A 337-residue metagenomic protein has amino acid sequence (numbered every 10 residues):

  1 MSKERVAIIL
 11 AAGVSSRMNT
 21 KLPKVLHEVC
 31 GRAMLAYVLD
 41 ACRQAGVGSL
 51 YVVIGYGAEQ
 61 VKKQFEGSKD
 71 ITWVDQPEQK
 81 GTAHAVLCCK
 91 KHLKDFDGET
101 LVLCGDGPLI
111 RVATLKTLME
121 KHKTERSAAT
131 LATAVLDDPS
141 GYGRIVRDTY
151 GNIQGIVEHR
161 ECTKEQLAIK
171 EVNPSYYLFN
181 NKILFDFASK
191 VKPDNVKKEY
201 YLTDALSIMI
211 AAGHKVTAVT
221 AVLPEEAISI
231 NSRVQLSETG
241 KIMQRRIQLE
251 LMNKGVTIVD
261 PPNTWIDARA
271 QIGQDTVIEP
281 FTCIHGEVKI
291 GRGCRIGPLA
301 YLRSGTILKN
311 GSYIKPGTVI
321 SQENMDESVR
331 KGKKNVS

Functional and structural regions predicted by a protein language model:
M1-T20: N-terminal nucleotide-binding beta1-loop-alpha1 segment
S2-V6, R32-L103, L109-A113, T117-E120 (+1 more regions): Conserved N-terminal catalytic core of the sugar/cofactor nucleotidyltransferase
R5, S49, K90, F187-A188 (+4 more regions): Catalytic cores of nucleotide-enabled group-transfer and carboxylate-activating enzymes in metabolic and assembly-line
K21-Y37: Short catalytic helix/loop segments, enriched in acidic residues and glycine and frequently bearing histidine
V25, D70-T72, N152, K215-T217 (+1 more regions): Conserved beta-strand segments of alpha/beta enzyme cores
K69, I110-V196: Conserved core of the sugar-phosphate nucleotidyltransferase
Q154-Q244, L249: Catalytic-core segments of class I nucleotidyltransferases/pyrophosphorylases that form NMP-activated intermediates
T257-S337: Structural signal for interior beta-strand "rungs" in well-ordered beta-sheet cores of soluble enzyme domains
